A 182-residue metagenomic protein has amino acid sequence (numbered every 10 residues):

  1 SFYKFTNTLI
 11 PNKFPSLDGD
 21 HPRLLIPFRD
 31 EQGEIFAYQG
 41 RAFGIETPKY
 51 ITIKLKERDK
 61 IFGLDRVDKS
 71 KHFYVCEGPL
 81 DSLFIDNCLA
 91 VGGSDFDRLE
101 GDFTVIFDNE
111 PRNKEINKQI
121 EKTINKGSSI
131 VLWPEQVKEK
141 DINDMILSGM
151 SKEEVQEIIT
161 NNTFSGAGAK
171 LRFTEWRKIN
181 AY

Functional and structural regions predicted by a protein language model:
S1-L17, P27-Q32, V75, D102-I106 (+1 more regions): Replication-associated primase and helicase/ATPase modules
F2-F103, F107, E115-N117: Phosphate-handling DNA/RNA-contact segment within nucleic-acid enzymes
